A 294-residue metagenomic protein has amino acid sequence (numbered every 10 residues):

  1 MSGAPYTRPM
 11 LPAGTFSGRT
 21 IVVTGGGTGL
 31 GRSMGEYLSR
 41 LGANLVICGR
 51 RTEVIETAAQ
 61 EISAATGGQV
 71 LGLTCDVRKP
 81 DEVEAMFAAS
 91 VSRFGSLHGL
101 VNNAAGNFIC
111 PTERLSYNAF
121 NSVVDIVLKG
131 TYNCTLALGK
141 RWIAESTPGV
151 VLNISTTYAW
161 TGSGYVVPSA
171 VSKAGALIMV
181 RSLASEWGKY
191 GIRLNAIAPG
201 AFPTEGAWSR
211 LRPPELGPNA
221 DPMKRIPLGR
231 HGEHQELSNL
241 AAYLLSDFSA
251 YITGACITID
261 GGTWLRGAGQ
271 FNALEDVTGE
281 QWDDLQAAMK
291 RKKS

Functional and structural regions predicted by a protein language model:
Y6, A196, L216-I252, I257-G261 (+1 more regions): C-terminal helical subdomain
T20, G25-G29: Conserved glycine-rich cofactor-binding loop
V101, G188, R193, I252-G254: Short, small/polar-rich loop/turn modules that mediate ligand/substrate recognition or access, typified
P111-T112, S116-V124, P222: Substrate-binding pocket helix/loop in short-chain dehydrogenase/reductase
T135, S172, V180: Active-site helix of classical SDR
K140, A144, S185-K189, A250: Alpha-helical segment proximal to the catalytic Tyr-Lys
T156: Residue(s) in the substrate-gating loop at a strand-loop-helix junction that position the organic substrate next
